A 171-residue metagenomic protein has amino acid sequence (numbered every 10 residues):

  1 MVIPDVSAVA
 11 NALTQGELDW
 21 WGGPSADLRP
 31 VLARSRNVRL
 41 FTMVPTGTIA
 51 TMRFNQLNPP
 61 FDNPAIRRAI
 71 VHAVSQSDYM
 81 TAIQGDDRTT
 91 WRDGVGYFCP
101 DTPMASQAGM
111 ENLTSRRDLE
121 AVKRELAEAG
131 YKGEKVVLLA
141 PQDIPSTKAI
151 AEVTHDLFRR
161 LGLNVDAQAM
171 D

Functional and structural regions predicted by a protein language model:
M1-N58: Extracellular/periplasmic solute-recognition and catalytic clefts
I3, S75-Q76, G85, D118 (+1 more regions): Glycine-rich, acidic and aromatic/proline-enriched surface loops and short helix-turn segments that act as binding
D5, A26, L119, K123-D171: Ligand/substrate-recognition segments at binding pockets and active sites
A10, T14, A26-R29, T51 (+8 more regions): Extracytoplasmic/secreted envelope proteins and their assembly/folding machinery, especially bacterial periplasmic
E17-L18, R36-V38, N63-R67, Q76-S77 (+2 more regions): Loop/turn elements at helix/coil->beta-strand transitions in domains of secreted/extracellular proteins
N55-P59, I66-A69, S106-T114, A140-I144: Second-shell loop/turn segments in exported
L57, F61-T102, A149-I150: Periplasmic-binding protein-like
T90-E128, I144-T147: Structural transition elements
